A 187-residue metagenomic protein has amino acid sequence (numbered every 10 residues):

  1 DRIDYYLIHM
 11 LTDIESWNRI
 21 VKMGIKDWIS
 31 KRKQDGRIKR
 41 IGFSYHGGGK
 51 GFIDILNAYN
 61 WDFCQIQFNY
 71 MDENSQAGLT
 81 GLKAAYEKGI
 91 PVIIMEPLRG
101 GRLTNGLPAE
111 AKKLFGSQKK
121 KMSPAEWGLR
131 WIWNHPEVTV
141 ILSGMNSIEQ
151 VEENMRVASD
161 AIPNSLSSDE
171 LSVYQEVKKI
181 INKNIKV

Functional and structural regions predicted by a protein language model:
D1-L98, N105-K112, K119-K120, N134: Glycine/proline-rich, positively charged, aromatic-decorated active-site loop/lid region on the catalytic face
A58-N60, L79-V187: Structured C-terminal cap/extension of enzyme domains
